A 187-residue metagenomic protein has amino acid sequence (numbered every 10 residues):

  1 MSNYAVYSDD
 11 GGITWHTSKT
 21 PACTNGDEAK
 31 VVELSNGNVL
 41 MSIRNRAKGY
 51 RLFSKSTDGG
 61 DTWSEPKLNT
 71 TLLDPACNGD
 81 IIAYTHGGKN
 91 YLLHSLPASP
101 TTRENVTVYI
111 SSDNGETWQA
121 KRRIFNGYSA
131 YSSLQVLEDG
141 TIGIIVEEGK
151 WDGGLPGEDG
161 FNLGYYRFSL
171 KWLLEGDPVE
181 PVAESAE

Functional and structural regions predicted by a protein language model:
M1-E187: Asp-box/BNR beta-propeller blade signature and adjacent active/binding-site loops in extracellular glycan-interacting
